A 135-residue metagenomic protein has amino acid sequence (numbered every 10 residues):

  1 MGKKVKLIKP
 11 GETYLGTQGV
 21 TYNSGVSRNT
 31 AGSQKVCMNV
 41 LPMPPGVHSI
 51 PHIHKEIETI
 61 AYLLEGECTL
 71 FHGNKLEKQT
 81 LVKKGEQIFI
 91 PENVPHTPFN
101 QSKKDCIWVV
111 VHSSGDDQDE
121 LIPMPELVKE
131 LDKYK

Functional and structural regions predicted by a protein language model:
M1-K35, I50, T80, P123-K135: A short, N-terminal "cap"/entry segment at the start of jelly-roll beta-barrel domains of the cupin/DSBH fold
A31-Q34, M43-V47, E65-T69, S114-D117: Short, charged/polar surface micro-motifs in flexible loops or helix N-caps
M38-P42, I60, Q79, Q87-F89: Conserved hydrophobic/aromatic beta-strand scaffold that supports enzyme active sites
N39-K55: Conserved short histidine dyad/triad with adjacent acidic residue
I50-H52, L70-F71, Q79, I90 (+1 more regions): Short beta-strand His + acidic residue motifs that chelate non-heme Fe in jelly-roll/DSBH and cupin folds
I57-K84: A short beta-strand-loop-beta hairpin characteristic of the jelly-roll/cupin
K83-K84, E92-Q118: Ligand-binding loop in jelly-roll beta-barrel domains
